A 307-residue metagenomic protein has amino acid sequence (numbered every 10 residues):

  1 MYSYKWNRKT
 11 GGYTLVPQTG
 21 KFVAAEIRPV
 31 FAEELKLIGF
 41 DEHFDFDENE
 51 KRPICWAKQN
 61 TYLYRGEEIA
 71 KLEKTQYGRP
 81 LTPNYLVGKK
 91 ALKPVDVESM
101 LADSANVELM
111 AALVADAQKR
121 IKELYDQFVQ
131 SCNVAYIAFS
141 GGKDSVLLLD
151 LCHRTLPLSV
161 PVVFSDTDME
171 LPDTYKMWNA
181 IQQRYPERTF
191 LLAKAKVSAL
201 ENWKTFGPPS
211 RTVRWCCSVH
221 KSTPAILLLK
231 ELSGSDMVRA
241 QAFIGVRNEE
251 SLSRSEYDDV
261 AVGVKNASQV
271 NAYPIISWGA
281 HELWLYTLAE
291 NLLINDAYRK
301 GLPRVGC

Functional and structural regions predicted by a protein language model:
M1-A138, K143-C307: Nucleotide-activated chemistry modules centered on ATP-dependent adenylation/adenylyltransferase
